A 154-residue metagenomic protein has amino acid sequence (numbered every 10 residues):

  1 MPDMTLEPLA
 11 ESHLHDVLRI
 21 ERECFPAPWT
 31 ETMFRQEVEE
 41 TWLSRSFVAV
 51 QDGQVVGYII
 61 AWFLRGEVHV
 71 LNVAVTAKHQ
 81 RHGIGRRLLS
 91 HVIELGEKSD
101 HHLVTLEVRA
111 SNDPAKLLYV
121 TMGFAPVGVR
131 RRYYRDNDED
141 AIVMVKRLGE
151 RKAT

Functional and structural regions predicted by a protein language model:
T5-K78, H82, L89-S99, R147-T154: Acetyl-CoA-dependent GNAT
L6, R81, E107-V108, P126: Conserved SAM-binding loop
D16, L117-L118: Well-formed, non-transmembrane alpha-helical positions, independent of function
N72-A74, T105-E107, V143-V145: Short aromatic/hydrophobic contact patches that present stacked aromatics for nucleic-acid/ligand binding
L89, S111-A115, R132-N137: Short glycine/proline-centered loop/turn elements that form peptide/ligand docking sites
G96-E107, R130: Conserved GNAT acetyl-CoA-binding A-motif
E107, V120, A125-I142: Conserved catalytic-core motifs of GNAT/GCN5-like acyltransferases
